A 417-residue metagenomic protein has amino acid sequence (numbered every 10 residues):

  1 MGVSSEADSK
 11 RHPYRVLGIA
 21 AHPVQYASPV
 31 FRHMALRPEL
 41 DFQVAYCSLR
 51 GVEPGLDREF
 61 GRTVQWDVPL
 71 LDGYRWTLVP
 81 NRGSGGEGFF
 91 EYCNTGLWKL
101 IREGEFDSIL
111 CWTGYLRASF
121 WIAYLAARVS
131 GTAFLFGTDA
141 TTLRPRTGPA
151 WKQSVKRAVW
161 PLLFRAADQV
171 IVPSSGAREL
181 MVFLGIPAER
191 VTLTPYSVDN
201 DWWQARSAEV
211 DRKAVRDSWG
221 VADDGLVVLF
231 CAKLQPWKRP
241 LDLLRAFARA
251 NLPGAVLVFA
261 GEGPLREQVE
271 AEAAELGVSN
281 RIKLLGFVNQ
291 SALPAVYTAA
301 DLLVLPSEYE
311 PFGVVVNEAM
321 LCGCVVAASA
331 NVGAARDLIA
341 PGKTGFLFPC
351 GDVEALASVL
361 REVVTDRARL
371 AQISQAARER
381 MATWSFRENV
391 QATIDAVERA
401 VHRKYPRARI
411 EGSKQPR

Functional and structural regions predicted by a protein language model:
L17, A222-K238, L244-F247, V258: Conserved donor-binding/catalytic core segment of Leloir-type glycosyltransferases
A118, A133-L135, T142-A166: Nucleotide-sugar donor phosphate/pyrophosphate-binding loop at the beta->alpha transition of glycosyltransferases
Q153, R157-A214: Donor nucleotide-sugar binding/catalytic pocket of nucleotide-sugar-dependent glycosyltransferases
Q268, A355, E362, R369-T383: A short, well-ordered alpha-helix in the C-terminal region of glycosyltransferases
F287-V288, A295-A300: Short alpha-helical donor nucleotide-sugar binding micro-motif in glycosyltransferases
E308: Aromatic "clamp/platform" in nucleotide-sugar-dependent glycosyltransferases that forms part of the donor/acceptor
V325-S329, I339: Short hydrophobic beta-strand element within catalytic cores of glycosyltransferases and related nucleotide-activated
A340-G342, F346-V353, E362-R367: Conserved acidic donor-binding segment of nucleotide-sugar-dependent glycosyltransferases
